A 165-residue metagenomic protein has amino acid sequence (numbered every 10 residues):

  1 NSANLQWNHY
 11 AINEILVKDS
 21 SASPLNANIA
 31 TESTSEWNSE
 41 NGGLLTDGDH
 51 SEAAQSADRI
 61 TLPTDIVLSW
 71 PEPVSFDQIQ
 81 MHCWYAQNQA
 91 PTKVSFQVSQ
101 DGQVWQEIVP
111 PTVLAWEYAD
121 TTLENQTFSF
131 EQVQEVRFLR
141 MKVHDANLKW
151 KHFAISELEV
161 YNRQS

Functional and structural regions predicted by a protein language model:
N1-Q6, K142-K149: Short beta-strand-plus-loop segments that form exposed binding edges in beta-rich domains
L5-F76, W84-A90, P110-T122, H152 (+1 more regions): Disordered, acidic Ser/Thr/Pro-rich linker "stalks" and the adjacent N-terminal cap of the next globular domain
Q78, F138-R140: Short, conserved beta-strand segments of beta-strand-rich sandwich/propeller modules, principally
Q80-Q87, H144-A146: Solvent-exposed strand-to-loop "edge" motifs in beta-rich extracellular domains
V94-F96: Short beta-strand elements bearing conserved aromatic residues within extracellular beta-rich modules
W105-I108: Tryptophan-centered short beta-strand motifs
L123-F138: Short, surface-exposed tryptophan/glycine-enriched loops that mediate extracellular molecular recognition
